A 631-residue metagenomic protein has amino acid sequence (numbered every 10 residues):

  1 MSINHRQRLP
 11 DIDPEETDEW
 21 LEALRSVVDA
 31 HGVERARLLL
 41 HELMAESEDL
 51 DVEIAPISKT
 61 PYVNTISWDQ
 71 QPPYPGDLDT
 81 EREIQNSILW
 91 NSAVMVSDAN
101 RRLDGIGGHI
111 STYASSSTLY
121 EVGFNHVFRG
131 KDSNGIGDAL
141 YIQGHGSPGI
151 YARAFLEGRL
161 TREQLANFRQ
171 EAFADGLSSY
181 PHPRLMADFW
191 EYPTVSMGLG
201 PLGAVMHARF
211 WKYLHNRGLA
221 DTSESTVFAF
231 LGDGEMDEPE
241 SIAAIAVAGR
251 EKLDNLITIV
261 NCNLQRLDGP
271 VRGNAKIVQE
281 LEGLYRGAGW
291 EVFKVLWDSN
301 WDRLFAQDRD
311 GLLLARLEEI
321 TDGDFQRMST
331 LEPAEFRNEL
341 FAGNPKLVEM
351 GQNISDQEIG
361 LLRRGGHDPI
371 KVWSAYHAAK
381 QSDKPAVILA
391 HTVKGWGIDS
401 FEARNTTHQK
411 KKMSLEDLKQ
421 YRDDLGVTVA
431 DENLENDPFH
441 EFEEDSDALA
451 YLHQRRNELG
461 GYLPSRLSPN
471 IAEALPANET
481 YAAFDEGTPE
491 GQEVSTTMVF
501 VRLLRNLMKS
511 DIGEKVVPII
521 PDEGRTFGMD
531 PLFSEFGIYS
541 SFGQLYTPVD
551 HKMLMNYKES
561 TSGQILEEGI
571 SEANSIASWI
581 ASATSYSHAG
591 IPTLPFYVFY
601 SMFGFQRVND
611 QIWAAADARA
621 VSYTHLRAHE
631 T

Functional and structural regions predicted by a protein language model:
D13-S47, E53: Amphipathic alpha-helical packing elements
P56-I57: Extended, charge-enriched "interface" segments that sit outside catalytic cores
Q70-Q71, G76-R102, H109-E251, N274-A275 (+3 more regions): Cofactor-binding active-site loop characterized by glycine-rich and histidine/acidic residues
P75-S92, K131, A450-Q606, W613-D617: Non-catalytic terminal/interface segments that mediate subunit docking, oligomerization, and allosteric communication
Y141-I142, L256-C262, L626: Short internal beta-strands
S147-G149, M236-E238, L264-D268, N300-L304 (+7 more regions): Flexible loop/turn segments at secondary-structure boundaries
C262-E486: Long, well-ordered, tryptophan-enriched scaffold segments
T624-T631: Conserved small/polar residues in nucleotide/adenosyl-binding loops
